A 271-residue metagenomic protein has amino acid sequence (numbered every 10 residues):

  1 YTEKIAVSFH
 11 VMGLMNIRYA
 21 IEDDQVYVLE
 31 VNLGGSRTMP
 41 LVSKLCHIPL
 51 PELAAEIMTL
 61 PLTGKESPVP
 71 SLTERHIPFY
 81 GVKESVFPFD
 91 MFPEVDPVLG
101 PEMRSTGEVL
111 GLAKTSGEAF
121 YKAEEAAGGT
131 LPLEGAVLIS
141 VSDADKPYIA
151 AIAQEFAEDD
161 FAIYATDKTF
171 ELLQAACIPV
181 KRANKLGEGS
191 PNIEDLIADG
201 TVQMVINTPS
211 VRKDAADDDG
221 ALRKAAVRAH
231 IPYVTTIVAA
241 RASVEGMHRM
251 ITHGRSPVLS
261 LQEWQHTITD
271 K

Functional and structural regions predicted by a protein language model:
Y1-L133: ATP-dependent carboxylate activation and anion-phosphoryl transfer catalytic cores that bind Mg-ATP to form
G34, D143-A144, P209-R212: Short glycine-rich anion-binding loops that position phosphate/pyrophosphate groups of nucleotides and phosphorylated
S116-K122, V141-D145, A162-A165, N184-E194: A general structural motif
E125-V137, F156-E158, L196-V202: Glycine-rich phosphate/diphosphate-binding loops that line cofactor/substrate pockets in enzymes
L138, D160-L172: Short internal beta-strands
K168-L186: Short connector loops at secondary-structure junctions
N184-K185, S190-K271: Peripheral docking tails and interdomain loops at the edges of cofactor- or intermediate-handling domains
